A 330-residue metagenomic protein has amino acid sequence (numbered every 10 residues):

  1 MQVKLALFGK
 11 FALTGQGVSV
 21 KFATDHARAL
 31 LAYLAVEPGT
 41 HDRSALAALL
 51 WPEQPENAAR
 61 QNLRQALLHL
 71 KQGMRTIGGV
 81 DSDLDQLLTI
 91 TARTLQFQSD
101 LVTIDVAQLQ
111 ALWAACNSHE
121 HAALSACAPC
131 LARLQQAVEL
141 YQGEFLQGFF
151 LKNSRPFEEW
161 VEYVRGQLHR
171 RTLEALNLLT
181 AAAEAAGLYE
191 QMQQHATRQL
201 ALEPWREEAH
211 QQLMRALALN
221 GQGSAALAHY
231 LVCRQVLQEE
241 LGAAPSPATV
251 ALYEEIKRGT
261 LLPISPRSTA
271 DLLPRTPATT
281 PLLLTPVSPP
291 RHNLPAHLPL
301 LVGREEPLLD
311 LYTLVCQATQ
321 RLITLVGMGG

Functional and structural regions predicted by a protein language model:
M1-A27, Q72, D85-T94, L101-V102 (+3 more regions): Short boundary/linker motifs that mark transitions into or out of structured domains
M1-A6, L67-D100, Q235-V250: DNA-binding patch around the recognition helix
T14-Q16, L30-Y33, H41-P52, E56 (+5 more regions): An N-terminal, helix-rich hydrophobic module
F22-A23, A126, L300-G303: Residue-level marker of regulatory loop/turn positions in helix-turn-helix DNA-binding domains and in histidine
T24-A32, E56-G78: DNA-recognition element of transcription regulators
A32-E37, G73, L140, L314: Short amphipathic alpha-helical elements of helix-turn-helix/winged-helix folds
V102-A107, P299-L300: DNA breakage-rejoining catalytic core of tyrosine-based enzymes
R275-G330: Walker A/P-loop phosphate-binding element recognition
